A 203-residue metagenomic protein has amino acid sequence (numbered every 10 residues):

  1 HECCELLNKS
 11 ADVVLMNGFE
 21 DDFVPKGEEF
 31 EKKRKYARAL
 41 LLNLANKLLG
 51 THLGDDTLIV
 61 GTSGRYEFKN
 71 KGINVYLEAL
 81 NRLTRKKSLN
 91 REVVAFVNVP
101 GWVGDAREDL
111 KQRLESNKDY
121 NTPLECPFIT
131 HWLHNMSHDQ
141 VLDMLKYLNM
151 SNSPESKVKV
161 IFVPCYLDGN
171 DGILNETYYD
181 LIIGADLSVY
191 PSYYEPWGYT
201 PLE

Functional and structural regions predicted by a protein language model:
H1-E203: Catalytic cores of carbohydrate-active enzymes across secretory and cytosolic contexts
